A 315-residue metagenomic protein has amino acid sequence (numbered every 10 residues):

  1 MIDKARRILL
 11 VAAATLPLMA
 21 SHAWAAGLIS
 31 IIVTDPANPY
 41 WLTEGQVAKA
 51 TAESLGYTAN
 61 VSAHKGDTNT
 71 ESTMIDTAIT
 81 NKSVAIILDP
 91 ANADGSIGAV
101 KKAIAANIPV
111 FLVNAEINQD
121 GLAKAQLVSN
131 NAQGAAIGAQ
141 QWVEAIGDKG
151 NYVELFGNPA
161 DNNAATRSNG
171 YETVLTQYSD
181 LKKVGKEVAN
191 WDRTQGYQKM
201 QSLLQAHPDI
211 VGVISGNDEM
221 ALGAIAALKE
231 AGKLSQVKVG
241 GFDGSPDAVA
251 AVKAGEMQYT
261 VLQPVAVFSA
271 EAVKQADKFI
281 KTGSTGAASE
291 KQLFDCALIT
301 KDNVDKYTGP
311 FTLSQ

Functional and structural regions predicted by a protein language model:
M1-L10: Bacterial N-terminal signal peptides that target proteins for export
K4, A23-Q315: A residue-level marker of the well-folded mature domains of exported/periplasmic proteins
L10-S21: Bacterial N-terminal signal peptides
